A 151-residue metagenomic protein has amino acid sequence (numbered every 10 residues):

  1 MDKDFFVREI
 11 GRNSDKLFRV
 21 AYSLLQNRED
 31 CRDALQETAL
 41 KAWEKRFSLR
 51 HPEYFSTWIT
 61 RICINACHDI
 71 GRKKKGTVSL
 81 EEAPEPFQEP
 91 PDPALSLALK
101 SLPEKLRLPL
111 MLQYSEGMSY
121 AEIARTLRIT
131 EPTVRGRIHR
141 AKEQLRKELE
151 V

Functional and structural regions predicted by a protein language model:
M1-R19, R32: A short, charge-rich alpha-helical start-of-domain segment used by transcription regulators
S14, F18, A39, P103 (+2 more regions): C-terminal flanking helix
R19, D33-L40, E44, E53-N65: Structural recognition of an alpha-helix C-terminal capping motif at a helix-to-coil junction
E29, A121, P132: Residues within helix-turn-helix
F47-R50, R61-L80, R140: Arg/Lys-rich amphipathic alpha helix in sigma70-family domain 2
I64, H68, L127-V151: DNA-recognition helix of helix-turn-helix
D69, K74-K100, S119-Y120: Internal acidic/polar
P109-Q113: A short pre-motif secondary-structure segment
